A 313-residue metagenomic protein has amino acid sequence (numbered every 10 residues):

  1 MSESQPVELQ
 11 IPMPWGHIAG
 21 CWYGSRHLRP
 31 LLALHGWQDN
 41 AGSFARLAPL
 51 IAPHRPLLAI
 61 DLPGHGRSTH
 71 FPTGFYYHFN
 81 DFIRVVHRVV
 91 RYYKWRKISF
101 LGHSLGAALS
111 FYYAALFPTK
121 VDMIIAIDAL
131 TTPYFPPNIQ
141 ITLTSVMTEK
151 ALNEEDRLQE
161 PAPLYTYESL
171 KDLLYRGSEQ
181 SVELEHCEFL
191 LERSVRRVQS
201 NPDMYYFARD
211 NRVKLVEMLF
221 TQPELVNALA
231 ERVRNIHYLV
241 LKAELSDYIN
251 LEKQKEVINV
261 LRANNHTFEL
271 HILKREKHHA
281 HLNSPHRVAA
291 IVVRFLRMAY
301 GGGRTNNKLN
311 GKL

Functional and structural regions predicted by a protein language model:
M1-L32, A52-R55, W95-R96, T131 (+2 more regions): Alpha/beta-hydrolase fold catalytic core
P14, L58-L101, L105, A290: Active-site loop/oxyanion-hole signature of alpha/beta-hydrolase fold enzymes
W22-H70: Conserved HGGG/HGGXW glycine-rich cap/lid loop of the alpha/beta-hydrolase fold
Y92-I141: Conserved hydrolase catalytic core segment
L158-L219: Conserved alpha/beta-hydrolase catalytic His-Asp/Glu region
R196-A263, E269-I272: Conserved serine/cysteine hydrolase catalytic core
L273-P285: Catalytic histidine-centered segment of alpha/beta-hydrolase-like enzymes
L282-R294: Post-His helix in hydrolase/transferase enzymes
